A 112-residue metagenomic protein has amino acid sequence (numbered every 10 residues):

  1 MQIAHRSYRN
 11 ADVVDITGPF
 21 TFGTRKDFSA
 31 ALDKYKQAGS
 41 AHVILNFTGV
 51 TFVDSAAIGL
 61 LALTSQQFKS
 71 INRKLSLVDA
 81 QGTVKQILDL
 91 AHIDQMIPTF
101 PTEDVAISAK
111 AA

Functional and structural regions predicted by a protein language model:
M1-A4, A31-L32, D54, I107: Short low-complexity stretches enriched in small and charged residues
M1-D15: Short beta-strand/loop segment at the start of cytosolic alpha/beta domains
F20-I97: Amphipathic alpha-helical interaction surfaces in cytosolic regulatory modules
R25, E103-D104: Residues at or immediately preceding the N-termini of alpha-helices
G82, D104-V105: Acidic phosphotransfer microenvironment of two-component signaling modules
P98-T102: Short acidic-hydrophobic, aromatic-tinged amphipathic segments that line or gate anion-handling sites
A106-A112: A short, charged, amphipathic alpha-helix used as a generic interaction element across diverse proteins
